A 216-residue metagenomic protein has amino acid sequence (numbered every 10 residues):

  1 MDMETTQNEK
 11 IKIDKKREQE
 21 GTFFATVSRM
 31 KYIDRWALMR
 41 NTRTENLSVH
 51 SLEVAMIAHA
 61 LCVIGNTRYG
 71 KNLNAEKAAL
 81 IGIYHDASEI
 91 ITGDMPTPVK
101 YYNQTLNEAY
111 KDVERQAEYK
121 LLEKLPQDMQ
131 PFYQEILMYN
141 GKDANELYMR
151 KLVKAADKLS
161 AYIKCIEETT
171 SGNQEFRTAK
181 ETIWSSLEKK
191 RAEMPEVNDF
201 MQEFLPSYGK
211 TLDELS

Functional and structural regions predicted by a protein language model:
D2-S216: Alpha-helical, largely C-terminal catalytic domains that coordinate divalent metal ions via clustered Asp/Glu/His
